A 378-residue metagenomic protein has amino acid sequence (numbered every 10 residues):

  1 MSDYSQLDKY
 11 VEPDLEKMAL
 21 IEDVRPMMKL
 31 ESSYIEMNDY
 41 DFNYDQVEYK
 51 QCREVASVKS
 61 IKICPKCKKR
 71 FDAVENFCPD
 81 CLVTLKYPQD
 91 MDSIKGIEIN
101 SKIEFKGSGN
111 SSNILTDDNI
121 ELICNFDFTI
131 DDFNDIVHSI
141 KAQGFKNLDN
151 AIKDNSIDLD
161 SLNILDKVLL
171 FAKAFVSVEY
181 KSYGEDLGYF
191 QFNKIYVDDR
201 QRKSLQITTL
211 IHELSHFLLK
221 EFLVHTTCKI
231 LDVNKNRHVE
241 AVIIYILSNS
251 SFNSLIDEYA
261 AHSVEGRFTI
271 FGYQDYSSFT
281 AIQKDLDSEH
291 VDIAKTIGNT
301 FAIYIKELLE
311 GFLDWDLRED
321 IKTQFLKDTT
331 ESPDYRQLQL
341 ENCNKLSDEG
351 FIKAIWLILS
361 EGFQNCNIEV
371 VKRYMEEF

Functional and structural regions predicted by a protein language model:
I61, E75: Residues immediately within or flanking Cys/His clusters that coordinate Zn2+ in small zinc-binding modules
C64, C78-C81: Short cysteine-rich clusters marking metal-coordination/redox-active sites
L82-D92: Short Cys/His-rich micro-motifs in 6-15 aa windows
I103, L115-I195, R200-K203, Y374-F378: Auxiliary, metal-adjacent structural segments of Zn-dependent hydrolase domains
K203-L219: Short alpha-helix carrying the canonical HExxH Zn2+-binding catalytic motif
S204, K220-I256: Post-HEXXH active-site segment of zinc metalloproteases
S254-T269: An active-site-proximal "capping" alpha-helix that borders the catalytic cofactor pocket
S278-F378: Pan-zinc metallopeptidase signature
